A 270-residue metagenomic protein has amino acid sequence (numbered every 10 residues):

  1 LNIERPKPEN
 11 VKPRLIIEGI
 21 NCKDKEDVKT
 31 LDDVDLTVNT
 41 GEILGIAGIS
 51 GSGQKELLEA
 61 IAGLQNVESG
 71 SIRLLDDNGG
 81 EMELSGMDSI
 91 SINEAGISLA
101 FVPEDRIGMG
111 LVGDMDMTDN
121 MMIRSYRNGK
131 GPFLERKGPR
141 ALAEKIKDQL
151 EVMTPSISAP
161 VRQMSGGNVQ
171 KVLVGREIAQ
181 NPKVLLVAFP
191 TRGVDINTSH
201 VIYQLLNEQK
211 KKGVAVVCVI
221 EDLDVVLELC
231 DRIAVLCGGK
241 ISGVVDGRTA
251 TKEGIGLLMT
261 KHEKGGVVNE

Functional and structural regions predicted by a protein language model:
L1-E270: Glycine-rich phosphate-binding loops of nucleotide-dependent enzymes
